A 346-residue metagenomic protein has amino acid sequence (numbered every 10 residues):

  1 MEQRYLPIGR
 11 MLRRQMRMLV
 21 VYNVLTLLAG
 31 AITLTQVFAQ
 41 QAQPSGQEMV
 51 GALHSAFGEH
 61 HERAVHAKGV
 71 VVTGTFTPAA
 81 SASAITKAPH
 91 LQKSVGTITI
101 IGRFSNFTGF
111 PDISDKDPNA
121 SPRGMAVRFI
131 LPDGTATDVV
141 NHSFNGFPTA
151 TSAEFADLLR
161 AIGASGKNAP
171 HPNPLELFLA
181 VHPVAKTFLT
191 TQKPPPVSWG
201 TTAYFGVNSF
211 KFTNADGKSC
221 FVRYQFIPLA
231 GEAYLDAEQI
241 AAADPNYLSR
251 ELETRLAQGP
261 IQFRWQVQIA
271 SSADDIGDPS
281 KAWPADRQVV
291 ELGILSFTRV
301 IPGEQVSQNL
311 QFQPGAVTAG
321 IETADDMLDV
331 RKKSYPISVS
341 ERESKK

Functional and structural regions predicted by a protein language model:
E2-M18, N23, T35-K346: Active-site-adjacent core segments of small-molecule enzymes
Y22-G30: Hydrophobic membrane-insertion alpha-helices, especially the h-region of bacterial N-terminal signal peptides
